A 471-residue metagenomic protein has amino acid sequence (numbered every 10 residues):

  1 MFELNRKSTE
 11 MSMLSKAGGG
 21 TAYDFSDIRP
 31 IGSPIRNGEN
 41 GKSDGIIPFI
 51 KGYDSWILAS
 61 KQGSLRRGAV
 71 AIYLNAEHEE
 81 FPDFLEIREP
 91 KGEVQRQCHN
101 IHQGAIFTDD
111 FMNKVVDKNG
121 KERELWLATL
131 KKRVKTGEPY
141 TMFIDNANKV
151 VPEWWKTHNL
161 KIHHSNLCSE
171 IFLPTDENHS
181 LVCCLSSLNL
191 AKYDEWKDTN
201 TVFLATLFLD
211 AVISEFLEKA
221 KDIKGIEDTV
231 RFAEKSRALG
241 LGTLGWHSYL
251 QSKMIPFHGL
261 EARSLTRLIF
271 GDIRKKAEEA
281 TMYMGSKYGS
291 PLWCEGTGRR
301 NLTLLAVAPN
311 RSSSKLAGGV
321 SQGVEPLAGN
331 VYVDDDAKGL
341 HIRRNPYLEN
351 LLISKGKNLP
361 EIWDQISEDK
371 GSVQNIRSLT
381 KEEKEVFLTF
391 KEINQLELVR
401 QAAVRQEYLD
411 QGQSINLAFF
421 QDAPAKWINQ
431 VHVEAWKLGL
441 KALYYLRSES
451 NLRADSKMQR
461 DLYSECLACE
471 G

Functional and structural regions predicted by a protein language model:
M1, G45-F49, Y73-E77, L160-H164 (+9 more regions): Secondary-structure capping and boundary motifs in well-ordered enzyme cores
M1-G38, I46-F49, S60, R133-A233 (+5 more regions): Function-dense linear segments that define catalytic or interfacial modules in macromolecule-processing proteins
L4-K7, A238-P256, W427-L440: Hydrophobic/aromatic-rich, well-ordered segments within soluble, folded domains that form packed cores
M11, S60, A128-K131, F172 (+5 more regions): Generic recognition of flexible, low-complexity loop/linker segments
A17-R29, A69-I72, P256-G259, I415 (+1 more regions): Glycine-rich phosphate/pyrophosphate-binding loops and their adjacent beta-strand/loop elements at enzyme active sites
I28, G38-G52, G63-L160, T243-P291 (+1 more regions): Conserved, charged catalytic cores of large soluble enzymes
I162-H163, C168-T175, L217-K219, L305-G471: Catalytic alpha/beta core of large soluble enzyme barrels
L204-V230, E234, K253-N310, K381-K384 (+1 more regions): Internal maturation/activation junctions in enzymes
